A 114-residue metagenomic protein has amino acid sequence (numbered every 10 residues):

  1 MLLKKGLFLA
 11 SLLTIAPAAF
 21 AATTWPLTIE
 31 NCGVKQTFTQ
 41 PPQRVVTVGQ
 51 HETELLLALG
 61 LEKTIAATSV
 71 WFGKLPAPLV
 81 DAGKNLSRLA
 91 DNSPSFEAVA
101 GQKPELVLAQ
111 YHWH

Functional and structural regions predicted by a protein language model:
L2-L7, L12, A19-T53: Bacterial Sec-exported substrate-binding components of ABC uptake systems
T14-I15, K74: Alpha-helical transmembrane segments and their juxtamembrane interfaces
R44-W113: A short, structured surface patch at a secondary-structure boundary
